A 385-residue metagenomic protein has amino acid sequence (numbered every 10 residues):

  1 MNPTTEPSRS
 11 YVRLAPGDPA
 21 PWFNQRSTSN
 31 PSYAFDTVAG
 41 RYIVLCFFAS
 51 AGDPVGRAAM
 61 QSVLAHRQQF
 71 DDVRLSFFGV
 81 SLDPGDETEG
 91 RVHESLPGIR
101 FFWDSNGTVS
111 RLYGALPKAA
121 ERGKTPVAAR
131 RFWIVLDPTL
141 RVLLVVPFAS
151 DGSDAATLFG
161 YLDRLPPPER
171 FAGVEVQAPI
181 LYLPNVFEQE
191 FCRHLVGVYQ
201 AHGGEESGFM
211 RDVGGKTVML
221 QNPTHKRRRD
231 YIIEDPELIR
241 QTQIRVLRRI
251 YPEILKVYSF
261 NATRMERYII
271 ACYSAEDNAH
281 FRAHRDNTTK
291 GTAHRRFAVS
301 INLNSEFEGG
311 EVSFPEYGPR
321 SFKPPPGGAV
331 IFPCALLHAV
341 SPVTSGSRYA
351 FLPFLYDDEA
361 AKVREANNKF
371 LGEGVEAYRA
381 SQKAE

Functional and structural regions predicted by a protein language model:
N2-P167: Chalcogenol-based redox active-site neighborhoods
A20, R130-R131, M265, A298 (+1 more regions): Short coil/loop residues immediately preceding or within conserved phosphate-binding loops of NTP-utilizing enzyme
S50, A335-L336: Acidic beta-to-alpha connecting loop that harbors the catalytic carboxylate
P138, A156-A329, H338-E385: Fe(II)/2-oxoglutarate oxygenase catalytic core
